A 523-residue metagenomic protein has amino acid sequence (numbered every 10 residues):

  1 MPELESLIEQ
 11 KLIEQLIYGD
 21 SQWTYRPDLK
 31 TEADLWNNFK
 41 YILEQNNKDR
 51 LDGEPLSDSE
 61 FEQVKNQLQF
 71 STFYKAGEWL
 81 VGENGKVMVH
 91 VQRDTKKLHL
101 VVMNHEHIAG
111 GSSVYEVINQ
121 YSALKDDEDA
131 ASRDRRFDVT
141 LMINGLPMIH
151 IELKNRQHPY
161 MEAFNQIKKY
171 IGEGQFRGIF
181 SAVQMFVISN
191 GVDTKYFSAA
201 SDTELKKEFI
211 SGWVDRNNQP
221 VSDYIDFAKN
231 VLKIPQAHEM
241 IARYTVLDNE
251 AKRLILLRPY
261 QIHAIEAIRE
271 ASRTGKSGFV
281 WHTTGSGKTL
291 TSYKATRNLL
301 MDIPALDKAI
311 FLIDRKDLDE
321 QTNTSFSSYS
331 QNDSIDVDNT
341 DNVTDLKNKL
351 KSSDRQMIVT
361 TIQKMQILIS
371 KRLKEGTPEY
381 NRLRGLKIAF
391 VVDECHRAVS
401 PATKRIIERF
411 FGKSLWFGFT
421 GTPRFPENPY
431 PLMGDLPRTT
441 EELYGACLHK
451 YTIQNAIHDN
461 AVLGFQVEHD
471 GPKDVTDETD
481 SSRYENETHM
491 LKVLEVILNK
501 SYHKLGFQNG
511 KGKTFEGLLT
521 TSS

Functional and structural regions predicted by a protein language model:
M1-K308, D317, Q321-D333, S353-M357 (+3 more regions): ATP-dependent helicase/translocase motor core
Y160, S198-A199, I362-D480, M490-L491: Signature of the SF2 helicase/ATPase Hel1-core->accessory helical subdomain module
F186-I188, V280, F311-L312, F390 (+2 more regions): Structural beta-sheet core signal
T274-W281, K371-R382, K504-T514: Short helix/loop segment immediately N-terminal to the Walker
V280-T283, D307-R315, K513-S522: Conserved RecA-like ASCE P-loop NTPase motor core of nucleic-acid helicases/translocases
K316, V337-K347, T361-I367, S522-S523: Conserved helicase motor
N342-I358, R382: Conserved motor-coupling elements within RecA-like helicase/translocase cores
V475-S523: Conserved helicase/translocase motor-coupling segment
